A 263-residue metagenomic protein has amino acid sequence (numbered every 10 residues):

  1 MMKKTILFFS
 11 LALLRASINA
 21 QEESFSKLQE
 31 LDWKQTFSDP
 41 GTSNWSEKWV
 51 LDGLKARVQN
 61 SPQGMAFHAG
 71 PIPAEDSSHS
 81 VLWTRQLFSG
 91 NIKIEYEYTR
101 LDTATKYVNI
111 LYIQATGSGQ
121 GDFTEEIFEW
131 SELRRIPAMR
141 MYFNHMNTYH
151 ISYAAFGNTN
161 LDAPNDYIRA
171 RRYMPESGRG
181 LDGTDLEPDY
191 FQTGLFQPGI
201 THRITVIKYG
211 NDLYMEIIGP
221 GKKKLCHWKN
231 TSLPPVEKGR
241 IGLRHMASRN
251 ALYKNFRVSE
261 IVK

Functional and structural regions predicted by a protein language model:
M1-M2: N-terminal secretory signal peptides that target proteins for export/translocation
T5-L14: Sec-dependent N-terminal signal peptides
L13-E23: Bacterial Sec-dependent signal peptides at the C-terminal "C-region" and cleavage site
Q21-K263: Extracellular glycan-recognition regions
